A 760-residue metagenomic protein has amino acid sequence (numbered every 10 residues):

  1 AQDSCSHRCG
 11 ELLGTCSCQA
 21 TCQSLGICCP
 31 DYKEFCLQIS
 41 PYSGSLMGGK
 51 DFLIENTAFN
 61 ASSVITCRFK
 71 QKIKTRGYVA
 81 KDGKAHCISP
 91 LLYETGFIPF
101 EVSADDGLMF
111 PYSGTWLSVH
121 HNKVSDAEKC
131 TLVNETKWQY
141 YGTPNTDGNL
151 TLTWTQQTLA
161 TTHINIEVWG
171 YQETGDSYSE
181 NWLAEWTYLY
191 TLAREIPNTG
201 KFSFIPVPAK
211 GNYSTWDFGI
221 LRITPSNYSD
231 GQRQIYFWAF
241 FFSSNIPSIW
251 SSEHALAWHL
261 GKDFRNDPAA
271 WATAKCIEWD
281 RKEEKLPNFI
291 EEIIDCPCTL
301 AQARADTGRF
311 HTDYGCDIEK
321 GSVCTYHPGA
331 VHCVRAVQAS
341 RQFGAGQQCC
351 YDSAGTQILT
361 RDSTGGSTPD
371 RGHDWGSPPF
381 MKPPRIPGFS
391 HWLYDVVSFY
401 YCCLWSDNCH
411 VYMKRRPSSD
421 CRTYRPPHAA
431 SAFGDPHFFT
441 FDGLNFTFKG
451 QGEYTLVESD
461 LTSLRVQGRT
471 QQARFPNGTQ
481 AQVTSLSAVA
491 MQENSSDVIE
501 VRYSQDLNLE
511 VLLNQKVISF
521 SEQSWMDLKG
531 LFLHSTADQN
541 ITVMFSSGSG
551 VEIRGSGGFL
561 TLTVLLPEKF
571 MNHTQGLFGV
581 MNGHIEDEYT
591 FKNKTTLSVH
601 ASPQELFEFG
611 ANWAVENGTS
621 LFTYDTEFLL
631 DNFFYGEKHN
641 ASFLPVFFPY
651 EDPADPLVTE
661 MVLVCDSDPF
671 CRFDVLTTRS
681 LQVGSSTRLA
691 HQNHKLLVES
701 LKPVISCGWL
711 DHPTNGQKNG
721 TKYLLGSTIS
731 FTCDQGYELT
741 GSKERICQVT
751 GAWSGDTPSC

Functional and structural regions predicted by a protein language model:
G10-L12, C16, A20-P30, L286-I290 (+6 more regions): Extracellular, cysteine-rich, disulfide-stabilized repeat modules with beta-strand cores
S17, Q23-C36, G344-C350, M413-T423 (+4 more regions): Short, disulfide-bonded extracellular cysteine-rich repeat modules
C36-N60, T115-T151: Beta-strand/beta-sandwich contexts
S45, G434, F439-T440, G708-K718: Short, solvent-exposed loop/edge segments of extracellular or virion-exposed proteins
S45-G107, T162-A209: Immunoglobulin-like IPT/TIG beta-sandwich domains and homologous Ig-like subdomains
K50-T57, I88, T151-Q157, S730-D734: Short edge beta-strand/loop segments characteristic of extracellular beta-sandwich folds
S125-P703: Von Willebrand factor type D
K702-C760: Conserved N-terminal submotifs of small, disulfide-stabilized extracellular modules
